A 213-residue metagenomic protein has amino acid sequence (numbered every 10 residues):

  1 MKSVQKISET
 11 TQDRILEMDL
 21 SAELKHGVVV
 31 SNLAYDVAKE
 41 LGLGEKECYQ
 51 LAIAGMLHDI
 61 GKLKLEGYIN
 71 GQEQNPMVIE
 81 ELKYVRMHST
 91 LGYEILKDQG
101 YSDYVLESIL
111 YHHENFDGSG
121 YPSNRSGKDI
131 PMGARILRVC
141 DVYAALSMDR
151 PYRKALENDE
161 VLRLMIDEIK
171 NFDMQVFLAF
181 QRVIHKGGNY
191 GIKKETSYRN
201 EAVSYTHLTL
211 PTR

Functional and structural regions predicted by a protein language model:
K2-A202: Histidine- and acidic-residue-rich, metal-dependent catalytic cores
Y205-T212: Conserved small/polar residues in nucleotide/adenosyl-binding loops
